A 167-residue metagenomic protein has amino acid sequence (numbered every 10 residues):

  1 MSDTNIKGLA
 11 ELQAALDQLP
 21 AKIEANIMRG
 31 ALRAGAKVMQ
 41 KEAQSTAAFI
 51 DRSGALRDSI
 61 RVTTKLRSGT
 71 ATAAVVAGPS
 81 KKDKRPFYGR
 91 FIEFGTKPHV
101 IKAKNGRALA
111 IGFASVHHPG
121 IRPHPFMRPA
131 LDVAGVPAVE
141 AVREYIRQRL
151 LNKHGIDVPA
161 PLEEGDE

Functional and structural regions predicted by a protein language model:
S2, A14-H118, Q148, N152-E167: Short, low-complexity, charged/polar segments at coil/turn and helix-coil boundaries
N5-I6: A small/polar active-site loop signature that marks catalytic segments
S115-A141, L151: Exposed beta-sheet edge/beta-hairpin loop segments within beta-rich domains
